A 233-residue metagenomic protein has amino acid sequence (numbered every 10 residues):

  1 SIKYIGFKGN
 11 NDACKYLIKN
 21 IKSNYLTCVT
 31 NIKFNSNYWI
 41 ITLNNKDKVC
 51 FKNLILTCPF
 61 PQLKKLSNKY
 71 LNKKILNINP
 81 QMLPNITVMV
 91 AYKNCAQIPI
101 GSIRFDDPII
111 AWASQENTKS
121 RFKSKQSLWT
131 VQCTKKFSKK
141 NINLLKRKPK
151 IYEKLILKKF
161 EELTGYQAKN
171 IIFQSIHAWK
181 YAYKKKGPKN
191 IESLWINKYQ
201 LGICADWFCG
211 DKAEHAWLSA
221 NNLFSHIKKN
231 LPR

Functional and structural regions predicted by a protein language model:
S1-I18, L144-L155: Short beta-strand to alpha-helix junction loop
L17, I55-T57, V90, V131 (+2 more regions): Generic structural signal for small/hydrophobic residues in well-ordered secondary structure, especially within
Y25-I40: A conserved short coil-to-beta-strand element within the FAD-binding core of flavoproteins
D47-G101, Y166: Central helical "cap/lid" subdomain
I98-S127, V131, K139: Anionic-ligand binding region
K119-K125, F173-I203, W207-C209: FAD-binding beta-loop-beta segment adjacent to the flavin cofactor pocket
K123-L128, C133-K180: Flavin-binding catalytic cores
W195, Q200, A205-L231: A conserved FAD-binding loop/helix module that cradles the flavin
